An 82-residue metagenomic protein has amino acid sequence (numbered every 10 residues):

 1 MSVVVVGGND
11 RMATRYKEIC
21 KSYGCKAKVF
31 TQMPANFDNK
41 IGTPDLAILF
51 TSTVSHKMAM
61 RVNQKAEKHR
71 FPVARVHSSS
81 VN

Functional and structural regions predicted by a protein language model:
M1-G24: Short, charged N-terminal beta->alpha structural module
V6-G8, Q32, S78: Cofactor-binding loop segments of dinucleotide-utilizing enzymes, especially the Rossmann-like FAD- and NAD(P)+-binding
Y16-I19, N39-K40, R61-V62: A short acidic, amphipathic alpha-helical/loop segment
Y23-K40: A short, well-structured beta->alpha microelement
P44: An anion/phosphate-binding loop that grips the pyrophosphate of nucleotide cofactors and donors
S52-T53: Short glycine-/small-residue-rich Rossmann-like dinucleotide-binding loops
A66-N82: Ser/Thr/Gly-rich flexible loops in soluble cytosolic domains mediating phosphotransfer, phosphorylation
